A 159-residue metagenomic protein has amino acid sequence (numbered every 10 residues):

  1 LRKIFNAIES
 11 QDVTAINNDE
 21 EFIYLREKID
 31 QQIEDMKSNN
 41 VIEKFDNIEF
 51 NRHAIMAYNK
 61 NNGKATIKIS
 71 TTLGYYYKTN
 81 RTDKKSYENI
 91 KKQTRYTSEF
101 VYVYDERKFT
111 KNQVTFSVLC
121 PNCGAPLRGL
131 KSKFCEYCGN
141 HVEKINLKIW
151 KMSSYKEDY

Functional and structural regions predicted by a protein language model:
L1-D46, E136-H141, I145-L147, E157: Core segments of small alpha/beta cavity-forming domains
K37-S86: Surface-exposed, charged secondary-structure patches
K44-N59, K111, K144, I149-Y155: A structural signal for short, hydrophobic beta-strand segments that form beta-sheets in beta-rich/all-beta domains
N51, Y96, F116: Short beta-strand or tight-loop elements that sit immediately N-terminal to catalytic metal-binding acidic residues
N80-R107: A short, surface-exposed beta-strand/turn
Q113-V118, L130-K131: Short metal-coordination and nucleic-acid-contact micro-motifs, chiefly zinc-binding Cys/His arrays
C120-C123, C135-C138: Short cysteine-rich clusters marking metal-coordination/redox-active sites
